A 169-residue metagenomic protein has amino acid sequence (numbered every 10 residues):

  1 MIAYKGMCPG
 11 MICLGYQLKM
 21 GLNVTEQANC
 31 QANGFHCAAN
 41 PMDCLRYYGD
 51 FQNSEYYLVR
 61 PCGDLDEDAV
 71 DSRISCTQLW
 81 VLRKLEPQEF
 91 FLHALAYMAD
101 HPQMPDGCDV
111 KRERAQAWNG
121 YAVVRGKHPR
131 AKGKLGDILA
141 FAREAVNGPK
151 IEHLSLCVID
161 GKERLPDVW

Functional and structural regions predicted by a protein language model:
M1-W169: Short, glycine-biased loop/turn motifs at secondary-structure junctions and in low-complexity Ser/Thr/Pro-rich termini
